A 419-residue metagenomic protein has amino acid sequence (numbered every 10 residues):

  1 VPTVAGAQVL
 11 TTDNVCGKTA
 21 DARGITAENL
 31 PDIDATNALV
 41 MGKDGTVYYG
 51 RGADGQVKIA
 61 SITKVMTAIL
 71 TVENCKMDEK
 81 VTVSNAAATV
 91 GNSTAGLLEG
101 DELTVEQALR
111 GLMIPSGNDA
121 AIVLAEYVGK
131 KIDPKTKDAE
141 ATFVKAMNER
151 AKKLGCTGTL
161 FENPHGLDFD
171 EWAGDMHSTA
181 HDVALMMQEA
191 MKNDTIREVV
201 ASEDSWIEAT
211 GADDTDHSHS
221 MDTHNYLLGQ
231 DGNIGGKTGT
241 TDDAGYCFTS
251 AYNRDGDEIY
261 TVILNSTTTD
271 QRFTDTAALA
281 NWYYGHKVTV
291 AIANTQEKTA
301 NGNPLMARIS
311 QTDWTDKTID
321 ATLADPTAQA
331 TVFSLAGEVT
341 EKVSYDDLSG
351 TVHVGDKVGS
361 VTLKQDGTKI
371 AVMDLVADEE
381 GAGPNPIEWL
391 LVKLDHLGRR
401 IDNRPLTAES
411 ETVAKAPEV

Functional and structural regions predicted by a protein language model:
V1-T3: Sec-dependent N-terminal signal peptides of Gram-positive bacterial secreted proteins and lipoproteins
G6-D194: Active-site-adjacent loops and short helices of periplasmic peptidoglycan-processing enzymes
G174-V419: Domain-terminus/edge residues, biased toward the C-terminal soluble/receptor-binding domains of extracytoplasmic
